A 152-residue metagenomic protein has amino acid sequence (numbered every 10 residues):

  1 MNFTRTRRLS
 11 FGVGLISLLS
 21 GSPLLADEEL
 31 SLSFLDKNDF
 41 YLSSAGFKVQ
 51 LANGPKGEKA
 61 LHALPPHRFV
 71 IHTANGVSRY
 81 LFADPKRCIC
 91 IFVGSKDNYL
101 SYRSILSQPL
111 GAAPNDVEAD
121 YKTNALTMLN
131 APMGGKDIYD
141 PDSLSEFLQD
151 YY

Functional and structural regions predicted by a protein language model:
N2-G12: Bacterial N-terminal signal peptides that target proteins for export
S10-G21: Bacterial N-terminal signal peptides
A26-N75: N-terminal secretory signal peptides
S33, D97-Y152: C-terminal partner/receptor-binding element of secreted or periplasmic proteins
H67-G111: Mid-chain, structured segments of secreted extracytoplasmic proteins
